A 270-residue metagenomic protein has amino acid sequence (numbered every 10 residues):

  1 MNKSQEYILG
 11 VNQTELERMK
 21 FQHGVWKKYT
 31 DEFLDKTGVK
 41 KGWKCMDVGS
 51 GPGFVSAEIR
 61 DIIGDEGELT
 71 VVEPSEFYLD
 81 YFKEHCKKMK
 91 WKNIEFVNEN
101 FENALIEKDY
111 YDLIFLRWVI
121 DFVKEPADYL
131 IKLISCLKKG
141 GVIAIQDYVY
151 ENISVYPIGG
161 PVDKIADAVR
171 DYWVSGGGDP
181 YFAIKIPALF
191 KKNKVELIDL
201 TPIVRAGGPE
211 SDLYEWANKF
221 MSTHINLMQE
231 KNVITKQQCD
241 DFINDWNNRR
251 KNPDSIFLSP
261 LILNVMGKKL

Functional and structural regions predicted by a protein language model:
S4-K27: Class I SAM-dependent methyltransferase Rossmann-like catalytic core, especially the SAM/SAH-binding loop
T14-E15, D199-F257: C-terminal helical/coil "lid" or tail adjacent to the Rossmann-like core of SAM-dependent
G24-W43, E58: Conserved alpha-helix/loop element of class I SAM-dependent methyltransferases that forms part of the SAM/SAH-binding
M46-A104: Class I SAM-dependent methyltransferase SAM/SAH-binding core
N103-L113: A short acidic, Gly/Pro-enriched loop at the edge of an enzyme's catalytic core that lines a small-molecule cofactor
D112-P126: A short SAM/SAH-binding and catalytic strip from SAM-dependent methyltransferases
A127-V142: A short glycine-rich, Lys/Arg-flanked "PGG" loop and its adjoining helix->strand segment in the class I
A144-S211: Conserved catalytic/acceptor-binding region of the Class I
